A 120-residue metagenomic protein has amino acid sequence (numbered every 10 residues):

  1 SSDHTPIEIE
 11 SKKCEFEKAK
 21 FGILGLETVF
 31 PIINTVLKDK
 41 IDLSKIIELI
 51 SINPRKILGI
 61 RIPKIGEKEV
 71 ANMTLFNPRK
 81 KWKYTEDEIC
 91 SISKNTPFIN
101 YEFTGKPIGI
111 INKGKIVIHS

Functional and structural regions predicted by a protein language model:
S2-P78: His/Asp/Glu-enriched, well-ordered alpha-helical/loop segment that forms or immediately abuts the divalent-metal
E15-K18, V70-S120: C-terminal cap of metal-dependent C-N hydrolases
